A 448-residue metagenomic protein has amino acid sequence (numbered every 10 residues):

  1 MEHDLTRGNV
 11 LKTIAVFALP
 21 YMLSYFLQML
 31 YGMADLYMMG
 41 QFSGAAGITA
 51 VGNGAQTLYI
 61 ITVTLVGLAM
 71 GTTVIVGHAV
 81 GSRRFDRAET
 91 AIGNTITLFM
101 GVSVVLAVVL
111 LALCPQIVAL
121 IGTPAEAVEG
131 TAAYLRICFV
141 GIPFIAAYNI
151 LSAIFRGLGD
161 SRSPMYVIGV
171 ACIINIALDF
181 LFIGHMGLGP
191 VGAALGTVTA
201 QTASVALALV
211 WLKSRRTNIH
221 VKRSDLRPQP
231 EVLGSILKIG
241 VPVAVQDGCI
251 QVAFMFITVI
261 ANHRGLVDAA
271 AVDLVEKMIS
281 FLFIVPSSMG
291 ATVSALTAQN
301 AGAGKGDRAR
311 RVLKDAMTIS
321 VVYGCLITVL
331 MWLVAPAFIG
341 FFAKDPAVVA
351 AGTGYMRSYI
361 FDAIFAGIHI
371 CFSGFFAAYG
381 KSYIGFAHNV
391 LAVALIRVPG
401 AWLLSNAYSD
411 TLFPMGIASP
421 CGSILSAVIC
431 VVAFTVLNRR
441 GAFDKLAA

Functional and structural regions predicted by a protein language model:
M1-A18, V76-P143, H185-V241, T297-D362 (+1 more regions): Short alpha-helical transmembrane segments in multi-pass integral membrane proteins
L5-F42, Q56-G71, I75, M100-A107 (+6 more regions): N-terminal transmembrane alpha-helices
V16-D35, I137, A171, A200-S204 (+4 more regions): Transmembrane helical elements of multi-pass membrane transporters/channels
L23, L27, Y31, I61 (+14 more regions): Residue-level hotspots within pore-lining transmembrane alpha-helices of multi-pass secondary transporters
F26, L30-T49, V118-A125, L181-L188 (+5 more regions): Helix-terminus/linker motif at the lipid-water interface of multi-pass membrane proteins
M33-L36, V108, I150-I154, I173-L181 (+7 more regions): Alpha-helical transmembrane segments of multipass membrane proteins
I48-V108, I145-P164, T258, A271-A335 (+1 more regions): Small-residue-rich hydrophobic transmembrane alpha-helices
A69, I137-R156, P164-C172, A193-A208 (+5 more regions): Short runs within selected transmembrane alpha-helices of multi-pass transporters and secretion channels
